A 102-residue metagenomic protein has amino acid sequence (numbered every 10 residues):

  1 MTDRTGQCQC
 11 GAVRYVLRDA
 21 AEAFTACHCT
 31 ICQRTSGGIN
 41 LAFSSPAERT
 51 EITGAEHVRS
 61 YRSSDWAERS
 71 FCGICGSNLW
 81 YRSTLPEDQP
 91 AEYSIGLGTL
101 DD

Functional and structural regions predicted by a protein language model:
M1-D102: A short Gly-Trp-Pro
